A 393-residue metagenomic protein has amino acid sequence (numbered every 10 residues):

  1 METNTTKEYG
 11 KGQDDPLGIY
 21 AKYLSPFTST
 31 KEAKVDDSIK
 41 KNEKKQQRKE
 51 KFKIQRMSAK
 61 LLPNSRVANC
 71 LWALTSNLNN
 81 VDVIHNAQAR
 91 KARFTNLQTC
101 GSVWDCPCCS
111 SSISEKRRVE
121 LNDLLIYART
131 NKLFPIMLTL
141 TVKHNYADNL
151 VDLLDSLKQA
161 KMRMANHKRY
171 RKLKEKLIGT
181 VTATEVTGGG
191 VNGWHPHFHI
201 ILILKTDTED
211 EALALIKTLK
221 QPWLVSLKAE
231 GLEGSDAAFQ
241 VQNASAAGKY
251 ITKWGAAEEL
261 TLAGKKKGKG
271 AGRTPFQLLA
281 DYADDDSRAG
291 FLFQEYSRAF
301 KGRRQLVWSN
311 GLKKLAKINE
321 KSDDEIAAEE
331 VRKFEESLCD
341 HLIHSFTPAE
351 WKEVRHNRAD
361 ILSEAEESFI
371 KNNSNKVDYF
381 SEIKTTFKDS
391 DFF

Functional and structural regions predicted by a protein language model:
M1-W194, L204-F393: Right-hand nucleic-acid polymerase module
I200: Cys/His-coordinated zinc-finger cores
